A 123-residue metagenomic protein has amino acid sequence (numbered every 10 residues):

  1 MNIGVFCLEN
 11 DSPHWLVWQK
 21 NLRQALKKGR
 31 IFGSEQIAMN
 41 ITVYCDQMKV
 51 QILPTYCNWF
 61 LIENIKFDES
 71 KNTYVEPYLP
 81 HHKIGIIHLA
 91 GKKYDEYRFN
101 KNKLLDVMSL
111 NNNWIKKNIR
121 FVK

Functional and structural regions predicted by a protein language model:
N2, N10-K123: A glycosyltransferase accessory/donor-loop signature
F6: Substrate-binding/active-site groove segments that recognize and process beta-1,4-linked N-acetyl-hexosamine
